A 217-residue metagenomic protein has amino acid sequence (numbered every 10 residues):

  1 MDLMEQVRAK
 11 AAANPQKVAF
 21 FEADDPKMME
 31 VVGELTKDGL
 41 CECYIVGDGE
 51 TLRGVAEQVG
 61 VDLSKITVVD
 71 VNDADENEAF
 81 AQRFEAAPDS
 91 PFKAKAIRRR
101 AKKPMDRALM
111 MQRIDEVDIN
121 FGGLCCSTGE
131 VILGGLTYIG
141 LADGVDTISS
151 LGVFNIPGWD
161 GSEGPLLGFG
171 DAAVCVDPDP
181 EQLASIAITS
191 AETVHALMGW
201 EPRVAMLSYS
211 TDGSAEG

Functional and structural regions predicted by a protein language model:
M1-G217: Anion-binding alpha/beta catalytic cores of soluble intermediary-metabolism enzymes, centered on
